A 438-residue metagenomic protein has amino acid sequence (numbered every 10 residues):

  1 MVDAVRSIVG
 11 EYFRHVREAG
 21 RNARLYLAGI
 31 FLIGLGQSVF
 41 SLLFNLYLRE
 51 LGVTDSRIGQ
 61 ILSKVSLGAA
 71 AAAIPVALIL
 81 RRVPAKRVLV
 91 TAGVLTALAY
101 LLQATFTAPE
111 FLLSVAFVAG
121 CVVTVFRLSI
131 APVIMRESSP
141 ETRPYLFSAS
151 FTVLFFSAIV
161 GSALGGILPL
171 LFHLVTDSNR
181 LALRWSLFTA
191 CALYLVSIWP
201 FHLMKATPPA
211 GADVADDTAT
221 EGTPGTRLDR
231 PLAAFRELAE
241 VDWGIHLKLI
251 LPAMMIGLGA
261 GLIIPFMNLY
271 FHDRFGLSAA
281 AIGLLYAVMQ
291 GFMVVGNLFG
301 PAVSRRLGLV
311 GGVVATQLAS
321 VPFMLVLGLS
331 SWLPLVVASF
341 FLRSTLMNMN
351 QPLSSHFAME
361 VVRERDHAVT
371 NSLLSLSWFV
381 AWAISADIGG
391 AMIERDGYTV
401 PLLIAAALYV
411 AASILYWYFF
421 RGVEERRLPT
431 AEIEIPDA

Functional and structural regions predicted by a protein language model:
V2-G20, T207-L251, I433-A438: Juxtamembrane intracellular "pre-TM" segments in multi-pass secondary transporters
I8-A71, I245-Y286: Helix-loop boundary and gating motifs at the non-cytosolic
F31, A99, E110-F126, L335-M349: Hydrophobic core of transmembrane alpha-helices in multi-pass small-molecule transporters, especially MFS/SLC-type
A72-P84, P169, G296-L309, I393-E394: Helix-to-loop junctions at the C-terminal end of transmembrane segments in multipass secondary transporters
R87-L101, G311-L325, L403-A406: Structural signature of the two symmetry-related core transmembrane helices
F117-L154: Cytoplasmic helix-loop-helix junction between adjacent transmembrane helices in 12-TM secondary transporters
V160-L181, I384-V400: Transmembrane alpha-helix termini and helix-breaking/packing motifs in multi-pass membrane transporters
C191-V214, L415-F420: C-terminal membrane-cytosol helix-exit motif in multi-pass small-molecule transporters
